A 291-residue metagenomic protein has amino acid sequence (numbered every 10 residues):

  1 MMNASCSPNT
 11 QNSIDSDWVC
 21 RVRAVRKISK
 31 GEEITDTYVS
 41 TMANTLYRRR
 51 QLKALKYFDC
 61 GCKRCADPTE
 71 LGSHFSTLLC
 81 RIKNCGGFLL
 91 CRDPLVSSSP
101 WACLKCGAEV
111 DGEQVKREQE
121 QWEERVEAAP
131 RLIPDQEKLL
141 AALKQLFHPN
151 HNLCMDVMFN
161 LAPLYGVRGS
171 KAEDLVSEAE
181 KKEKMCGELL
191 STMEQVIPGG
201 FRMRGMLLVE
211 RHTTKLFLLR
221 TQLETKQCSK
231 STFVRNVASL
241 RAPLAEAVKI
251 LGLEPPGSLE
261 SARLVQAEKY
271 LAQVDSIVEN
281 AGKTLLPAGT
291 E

Functional and structural regions predicted by a protein language model:
A4-L143, P149: C-terminal SET catalytic tail plus cysteine-rich post-SET Zn-binding segment of SAM-dependent SET-domain
V115-A141, N150-K171, R202-L223, V265-I277: Amphipathic alpha-helical repeat scaffolds of TPR domains
E127-L139, L175-E188, N236-L244: Helix-turn-helix repeat elements of alpha-solenoid scaffolds
L140-Q145, P163, K184-E194, A245-G252: Amphipathic alpha-helical segments of tetratricopeptide repeats
K144-M158, A172-V176, E194-G205, K230 (+1 more regions): Helix N-cap/loop-to-helix boundary motif
V167-E183, T221-A238: Acidic, serine/threonine/proline-rich low-complexity intrinsically disordered regions
T213, V248-E291: Eukaryote-biased recognition of C-terminal alpha-helical segments
T232-P255: TPR/TPR-like (Sel1-like) alpha-helical repeat modules
